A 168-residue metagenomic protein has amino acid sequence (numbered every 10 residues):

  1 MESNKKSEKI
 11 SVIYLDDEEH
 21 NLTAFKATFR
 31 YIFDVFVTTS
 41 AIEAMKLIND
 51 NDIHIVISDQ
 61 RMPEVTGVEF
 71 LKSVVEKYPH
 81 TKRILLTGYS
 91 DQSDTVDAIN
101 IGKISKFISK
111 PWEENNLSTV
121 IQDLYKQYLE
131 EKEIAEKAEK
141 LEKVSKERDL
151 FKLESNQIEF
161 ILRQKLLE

Functional and structural regions predicted by a protein language model:
S7-H20, A24-F29, V56-I57: Conserved acidic segment of CheY-like receiver
V37-K46, G67: Helix N-cap/capping motif at the beta->alpha junctions
M62: Receiver (REC) domain active-site loop signature in two-component systems and cognate sites in sensor histidine kinases
E69, S90-F107: Alpha4 helix (beta4-alpha4-beta5 surface) of REC/receiver domains from two-component response regulators
L86-T87: Hydrophobic/aromatic residues positioned on beta-strands within the core alpha/beta folds
D91, W112-I121, Y125: C-terminal output helix
T119-E139: The C-terminal output helix
E136-E168: C-terminal output/effector regions of signal-responsive regulators
